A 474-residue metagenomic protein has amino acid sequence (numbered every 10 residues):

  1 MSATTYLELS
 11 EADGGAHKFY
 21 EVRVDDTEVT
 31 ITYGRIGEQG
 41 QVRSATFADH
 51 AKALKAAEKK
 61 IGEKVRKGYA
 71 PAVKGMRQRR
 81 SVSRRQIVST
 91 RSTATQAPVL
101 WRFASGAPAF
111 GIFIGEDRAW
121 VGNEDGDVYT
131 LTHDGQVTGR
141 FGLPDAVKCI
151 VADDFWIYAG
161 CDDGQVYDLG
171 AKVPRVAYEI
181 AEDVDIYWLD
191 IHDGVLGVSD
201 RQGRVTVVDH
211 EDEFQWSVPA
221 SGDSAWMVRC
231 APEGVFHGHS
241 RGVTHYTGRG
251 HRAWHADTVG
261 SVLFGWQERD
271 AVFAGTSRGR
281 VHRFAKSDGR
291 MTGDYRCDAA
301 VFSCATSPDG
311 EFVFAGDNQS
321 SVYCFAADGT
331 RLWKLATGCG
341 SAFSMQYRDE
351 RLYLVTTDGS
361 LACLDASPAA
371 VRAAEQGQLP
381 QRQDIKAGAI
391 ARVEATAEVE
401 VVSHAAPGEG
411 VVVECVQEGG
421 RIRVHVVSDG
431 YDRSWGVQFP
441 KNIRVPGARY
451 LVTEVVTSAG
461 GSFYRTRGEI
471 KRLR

Functional and structural regions predicted by a protein language model:
R85-A107: A short helix->beta-strand "capping" segment at the edge of beta-propeller domains
P98-A104, Q136-F141, V173-I180, E213-P219 (+3 more regions): A short beta-strand motif characteristic of beta-propeller blades
L100-G126: Beta-strand-rich domains and repeat architectures in extracellular enzymes and scaffolds, especially beta-propellers
A107-F113, D145-D154, V184-I191, D223-C230 (+3 more regions): Repeated scaffold domains used in trafficking and secretory/extracellular systems, primarily beta-propellers
C339-A387: Blade-level signature of beta-propeller repeat domains, shared across WD40, Kelch, NHL, RCC1 and BNR/Asp-box propellers
A395-G420: Structural detector for short beta-strands of small beta-barrel domains
D429-V445: Beta-strand/loop nucleic-acid-binding surfaces
T457-R474: OB-fold/S1-family single-stranded nucleic acid-binding modules
